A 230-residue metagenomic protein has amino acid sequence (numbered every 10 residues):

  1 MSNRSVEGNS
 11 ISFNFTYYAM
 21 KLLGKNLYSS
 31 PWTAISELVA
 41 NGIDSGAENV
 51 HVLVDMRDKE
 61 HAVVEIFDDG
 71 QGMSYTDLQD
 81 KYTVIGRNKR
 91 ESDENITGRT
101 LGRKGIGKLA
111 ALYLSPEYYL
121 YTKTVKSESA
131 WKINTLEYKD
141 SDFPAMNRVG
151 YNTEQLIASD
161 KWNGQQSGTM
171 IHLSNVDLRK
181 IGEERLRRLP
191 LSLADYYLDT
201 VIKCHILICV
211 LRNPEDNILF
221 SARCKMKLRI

Functional and structural regions predicted by a protein language model:
M1-L173: GHKL (Bergerat-fold) ATPase N-terminal catalytic module, capturing the glycine-rich phosphate-binding loop and acidic
K161-I230: Glycine/threonine-rich ATP-lid/beta-loop region of ATP-binding domains
